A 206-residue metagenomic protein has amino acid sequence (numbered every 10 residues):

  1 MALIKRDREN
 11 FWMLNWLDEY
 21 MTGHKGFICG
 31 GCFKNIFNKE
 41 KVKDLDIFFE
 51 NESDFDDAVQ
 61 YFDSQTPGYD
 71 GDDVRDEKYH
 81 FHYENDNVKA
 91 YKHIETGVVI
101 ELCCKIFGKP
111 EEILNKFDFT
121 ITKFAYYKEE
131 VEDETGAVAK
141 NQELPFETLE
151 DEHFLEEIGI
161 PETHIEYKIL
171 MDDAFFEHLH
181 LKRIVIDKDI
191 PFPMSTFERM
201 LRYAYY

Functional and structural regions predicted by a protein language model:
M1-Y206: Catalytic cores of the polymerase beta-like nucleotidyltransferase superfamily and closely associated nucleotide
